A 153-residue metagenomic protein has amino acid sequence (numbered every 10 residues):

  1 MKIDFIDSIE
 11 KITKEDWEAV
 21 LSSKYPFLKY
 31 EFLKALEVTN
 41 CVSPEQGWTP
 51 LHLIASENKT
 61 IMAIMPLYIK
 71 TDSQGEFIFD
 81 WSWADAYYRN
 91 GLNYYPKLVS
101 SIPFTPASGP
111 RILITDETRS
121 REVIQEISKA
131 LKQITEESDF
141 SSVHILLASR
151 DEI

Functional and structural regions predicted by a protein language model:
M1-I153: N-acyltransferase acceptor-side catalytic subdomain
